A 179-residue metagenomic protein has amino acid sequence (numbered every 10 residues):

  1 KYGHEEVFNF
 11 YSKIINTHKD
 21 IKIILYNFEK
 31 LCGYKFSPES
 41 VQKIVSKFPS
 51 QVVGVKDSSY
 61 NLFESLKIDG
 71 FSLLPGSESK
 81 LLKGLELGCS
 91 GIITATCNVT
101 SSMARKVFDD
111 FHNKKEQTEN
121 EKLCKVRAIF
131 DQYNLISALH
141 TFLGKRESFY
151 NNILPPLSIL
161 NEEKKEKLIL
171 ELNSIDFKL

Functional and structural regions predicted by a protein language model:
K1-E6: Glycine-rich, proline-tolerant flexible connector loops at the mouths of alpha/beta enzymes
N9-Y11, A138: Short, solvent-exposed amphipathic alpha-helices that sit in or adjacent to ligand/effector-binding or catalytic
K13-I21, F28-Y133: Catalytic alpha/beta core domains of metabolic enzymes, predominantly
Y26-K30, L154-P155: Glycine-rich phosphate-binding "P-loop"
L81, H140, I169: Short glycine-/small-residue-rich flexible loop motifs, especially phosphate/cofactor-binding loops
L85-E86, K122-S158: Conserved short secondary-structure transition element at the edge of the structured enzyme core that lines
S148-L179: Flexible C-terminal active-site loop/helix
